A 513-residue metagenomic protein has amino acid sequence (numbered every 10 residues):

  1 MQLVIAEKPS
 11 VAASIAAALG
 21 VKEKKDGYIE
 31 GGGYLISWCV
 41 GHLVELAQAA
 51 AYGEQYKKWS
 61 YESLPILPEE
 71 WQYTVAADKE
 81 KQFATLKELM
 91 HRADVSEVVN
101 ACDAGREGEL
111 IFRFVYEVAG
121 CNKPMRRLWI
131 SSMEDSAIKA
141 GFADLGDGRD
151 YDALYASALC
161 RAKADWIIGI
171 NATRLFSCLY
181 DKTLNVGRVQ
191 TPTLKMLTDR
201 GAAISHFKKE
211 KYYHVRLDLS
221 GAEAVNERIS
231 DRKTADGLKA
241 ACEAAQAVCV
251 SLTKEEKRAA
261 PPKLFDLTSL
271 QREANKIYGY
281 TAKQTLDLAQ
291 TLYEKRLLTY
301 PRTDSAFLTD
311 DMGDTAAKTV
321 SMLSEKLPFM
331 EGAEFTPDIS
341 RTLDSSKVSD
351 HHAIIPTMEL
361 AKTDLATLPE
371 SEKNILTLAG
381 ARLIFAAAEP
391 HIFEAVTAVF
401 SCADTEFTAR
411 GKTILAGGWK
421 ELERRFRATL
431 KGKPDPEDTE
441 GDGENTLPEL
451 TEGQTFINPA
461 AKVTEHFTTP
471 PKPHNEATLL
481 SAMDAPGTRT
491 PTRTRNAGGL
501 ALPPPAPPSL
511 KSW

Functional and structural regions predicted by a protein language model:
M1-A162, W166, P470: Intrinsically disordered, low-complexity regulatory segments
E23-G27, K123, G148-A153, R174-C178 (+4 more regions): Active-site phosphate-binding and catalytic loops of NTP-dependent enzymes
L35, V44-A77, E88, D181-Q290 (+5 more regions): Long, highly charged, low-complexity internal segments
V95, L298, T488-R489: Conserved hydrophobic residue
P124, L194, L298: Conserved ATP-binding/catalytic motifs of P-loop helicase motor domains
S157-G187: Amphipathic alpha-helical segments of the small helical/lid subdomains adjacent to P-loop NTPase cores
Y280-V348: Extended, well-ordered alpha-helical scaffold/bundle regions in very large, multi-domain proteins
P337-T367: Acidic, turn-prone loop/beta-hairpin segments
